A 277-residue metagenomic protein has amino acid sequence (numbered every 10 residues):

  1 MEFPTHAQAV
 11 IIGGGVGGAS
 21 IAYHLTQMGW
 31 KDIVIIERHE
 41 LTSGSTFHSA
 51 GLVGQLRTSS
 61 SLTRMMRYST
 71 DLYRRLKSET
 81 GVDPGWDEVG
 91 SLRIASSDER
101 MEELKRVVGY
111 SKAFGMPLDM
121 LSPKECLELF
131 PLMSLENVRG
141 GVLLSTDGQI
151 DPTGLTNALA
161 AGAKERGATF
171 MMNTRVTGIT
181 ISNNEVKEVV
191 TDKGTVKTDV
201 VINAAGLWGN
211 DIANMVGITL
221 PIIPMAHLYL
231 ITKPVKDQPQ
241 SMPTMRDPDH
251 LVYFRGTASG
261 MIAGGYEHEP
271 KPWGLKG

Functional and structural regions predicted by a protein language model:
F3-G17, V34: Beta1/beta-strand and adjacent pyrophosphate-binding region of the FAD-binding site in flavoprotein oxidoreductases
G17, L41, W208: Conserved Rossmann-like nucleotide-cofactor binding loop
A22, T26-Q27, G162-K164: Gly/Ala-rich phosphate-binding loop of Rossmann-like dinucleotide-binding domains, activating on the conserved
T26-F47: Glycine-rich FAD pyrophosphate-binding loop
G51-L129, L251-F254, G260: Dinucleotide-binding Rossmann-like beta1-alpha1 core, especially the glycine-rich loop that anchors the ADP
V142-V200, W208: Helical element adjacent to the flavin cofactor pocket in flavoenzyme catalytic cores
T195-P243: Central helical "cap/lid" subdomain
I218-P221, P234-G277: Active-site lid/adjacent beta-loop-alpha segment flanking the redox-cofactor pocket in flavoenzymes
